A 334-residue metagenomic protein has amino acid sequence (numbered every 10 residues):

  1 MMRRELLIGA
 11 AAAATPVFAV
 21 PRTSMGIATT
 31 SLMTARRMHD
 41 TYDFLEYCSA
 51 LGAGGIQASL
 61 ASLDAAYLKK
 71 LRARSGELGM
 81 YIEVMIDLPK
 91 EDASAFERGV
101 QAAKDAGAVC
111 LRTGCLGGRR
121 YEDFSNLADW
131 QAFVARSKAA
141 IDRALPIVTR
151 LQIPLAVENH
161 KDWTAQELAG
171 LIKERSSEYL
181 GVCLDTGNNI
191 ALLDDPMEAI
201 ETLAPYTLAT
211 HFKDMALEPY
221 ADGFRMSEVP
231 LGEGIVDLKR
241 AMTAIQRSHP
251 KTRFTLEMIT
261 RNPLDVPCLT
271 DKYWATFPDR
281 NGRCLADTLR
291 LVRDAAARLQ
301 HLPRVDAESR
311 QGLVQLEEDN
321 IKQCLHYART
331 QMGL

Functional and structural regions predicted by a protein language model:
M1-A13: N-terminal secretory signal peptides and thylakoid transit peptides that target proteins across membranes
G9-A11, V20-S24, M33, Y42 (+2 more regions): Histidine-acidic metal/acid-base catalytic patches
A14-P16, M80-G181: Active-site acidic/histidine proton-transfer and metal-coordination neighborhood in alpha/beta enzyme cores
V20, L45-A50, D64-I82, E97-A108 (+4 more regions): Acidic (Asp/Glu)-rich catalytic clusters
T23-T29, I56-A58, M80-I86, L111-T113 (+4 more regions): Hydrophobic faces of well-ordered beta-strands that scaffold small-molecule active sites in alpha/beta enzyme cores
T30-L51, G55: N-terminal targeting signals for Sec/Tat export/insertion, comprising classic cleavable signal peptides
T34-M38, A58-L68, D87-A95, Y121 (+4 more regions): Acidic-and-aromatic substrate-binding clefts and catalytic sites of carbohydrate-active enzymes
R37, R119-D123, E218-D222: Short acidic/His/Gly/Ser-rich catalytic and metal-binding motifs that mark active-site loops of diverse hydrolases
